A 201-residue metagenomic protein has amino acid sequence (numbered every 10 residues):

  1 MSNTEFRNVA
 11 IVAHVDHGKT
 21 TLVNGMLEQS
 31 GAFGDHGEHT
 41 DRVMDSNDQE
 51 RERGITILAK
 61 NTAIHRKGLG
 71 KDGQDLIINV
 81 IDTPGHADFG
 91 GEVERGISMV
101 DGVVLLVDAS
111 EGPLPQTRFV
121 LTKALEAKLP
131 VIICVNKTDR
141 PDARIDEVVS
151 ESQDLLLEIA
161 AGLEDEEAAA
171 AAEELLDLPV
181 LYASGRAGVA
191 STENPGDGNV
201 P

Functional and structural regions predicted by a protein language model:
M1-V107, E111-P113, V120-L121, E147 (+1 more regions): P-loop NTPase switch module centered on the Walker A-proximal segment
M1-V15, D75, A109-P201: P-loop NTPase catalytic nucleotide-binding module
